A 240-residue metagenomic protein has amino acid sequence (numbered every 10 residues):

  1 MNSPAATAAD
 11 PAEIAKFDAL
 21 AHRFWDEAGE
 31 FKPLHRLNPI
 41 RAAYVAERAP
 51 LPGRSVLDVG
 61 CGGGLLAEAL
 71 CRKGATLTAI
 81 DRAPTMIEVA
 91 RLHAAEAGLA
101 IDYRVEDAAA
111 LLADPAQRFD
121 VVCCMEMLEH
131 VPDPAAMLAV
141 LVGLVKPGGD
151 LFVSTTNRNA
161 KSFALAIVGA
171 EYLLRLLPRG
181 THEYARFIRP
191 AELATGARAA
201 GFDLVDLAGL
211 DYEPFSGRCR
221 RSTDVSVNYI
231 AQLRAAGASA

Functional and structural regions predicted by a protein language model:
M1-W25: N-terminal, positively charged/glycine-rich alpha-helical extensions of SAM-dependent methyltransferases
H35-P52: Conserved alpha-helix/loop element of class I SAM-dependent methyltransferases that forms part of the SAM/SAH-binding
R54-G60: Conserved class I S-adenosyl-L-methionine
L65-A110: Class I SAM-dependent methyltransferase SAM/SAH-binding core
C123: A conserved beta-strand element that flanks and buttresses the S-adenosyl-L-methionine
A135-P147: A short glycine-rich, Lys/Arg-flanked "PGG" loop and its adjoining helix->strand segment in the class I
F152-L174: Conserved class I S-adenosyl-L-methionine
R175-E192: Acceptor-substrate binding/catalytic loop of class I
